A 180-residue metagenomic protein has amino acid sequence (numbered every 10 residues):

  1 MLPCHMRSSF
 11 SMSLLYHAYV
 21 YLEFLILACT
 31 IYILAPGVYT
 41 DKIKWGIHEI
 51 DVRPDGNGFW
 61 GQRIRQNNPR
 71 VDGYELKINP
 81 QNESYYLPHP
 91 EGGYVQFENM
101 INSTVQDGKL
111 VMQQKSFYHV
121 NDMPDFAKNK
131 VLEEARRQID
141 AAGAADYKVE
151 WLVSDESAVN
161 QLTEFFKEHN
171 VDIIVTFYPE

Functional and structural regions predicted by a protein language model:
M1, T104, G143: Residue-level marker of positions within ordered structural domains that often coincide with functionally constrained
M1-K44: Hydrophobic, gly/ala-rich membrane-insertion helices/peptides used by toxins and envelope proteins
C4, I78, E91, F97-M100 (+6 more regions): Generic hydrophobic secondary-structure signal
S8-S13, F24, S84, S103 (+2 more regions): Generic serine detector
L15, V111, P179-E180: Short, solvent-exposed coil/turn elements at secondary-structure transition points
I26-V38, K42-E49, N57-I64, N68 (+1 more regions): Active-site or metal-binding loop neighborhoods of secreted/extracellular toxin and effector enzymes
L27-P124: Glycine-rich short-loop/terminal segments
